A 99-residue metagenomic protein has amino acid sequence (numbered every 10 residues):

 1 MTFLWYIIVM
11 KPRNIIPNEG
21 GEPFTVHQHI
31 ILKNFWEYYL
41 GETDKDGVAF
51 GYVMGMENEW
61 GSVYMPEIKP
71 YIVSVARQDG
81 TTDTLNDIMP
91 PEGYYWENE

Functional and structural regions predicted by a protein language model:
M1-K33: N-terminal domain-onset segments
L4, W36-E37, F50, E92-G93: Intrinsically disordered, low-complexity segments enriched in small/polar residues
G21, G47, D79-G80: Intrinsic-disorder/low-complexity loop/linker signature
H27-D46: Hydrophobic/aromatic-rich, well-ordered segments within soluble, folded domains that form packed cores
N34-Y39, M56-V63: Short, surface-exposed beta-strand/loop "edge" segments at domain boundaries and coil↔beta transitions
G47-M56: Catalytic Cys-His active-site segments of thiol-dependent hydrolases/isopeptidases
E59-E99: Helix-rich interaction surfaces within compact, conserved domain-sized segments that mediate assembly or partner
